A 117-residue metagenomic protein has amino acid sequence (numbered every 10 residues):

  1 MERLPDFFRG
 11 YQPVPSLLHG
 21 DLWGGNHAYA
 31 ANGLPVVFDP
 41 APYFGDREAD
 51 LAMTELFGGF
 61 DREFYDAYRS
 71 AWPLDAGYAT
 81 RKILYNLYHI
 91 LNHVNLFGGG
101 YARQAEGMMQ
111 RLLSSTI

Functional and structural regions predicted by a protein language model:
M1-D6: Active-site catalytic-loop/activation-segment of kinase and kinase-like phosphoryl-transfer enzymes
Y11-L17, G24-T80: Active-site Asp-x-Gly
L18, I83-N86: Short, conserved alpha-helical segments within structured domains
G45, R81, G99-R103: Non-catalytic, surface-exposed connector residues within folded enzymatic/regulatory domains
T54-E55, I90-V94: Generic structural signal for hydrophobic core residues of well-folded globular domains
G59, H89, G100: Short alpha-helical
S70-A71, Y78, Y85-N92: Conserved ATP-binding subdomain of kinase catalytic cores across diverse folds
H93-I117: ATP/Mg2+ or Mg2+-diphosphate-binding catalytic cores that bind nucleotide phosphates or diphosphates via glycine-rich
